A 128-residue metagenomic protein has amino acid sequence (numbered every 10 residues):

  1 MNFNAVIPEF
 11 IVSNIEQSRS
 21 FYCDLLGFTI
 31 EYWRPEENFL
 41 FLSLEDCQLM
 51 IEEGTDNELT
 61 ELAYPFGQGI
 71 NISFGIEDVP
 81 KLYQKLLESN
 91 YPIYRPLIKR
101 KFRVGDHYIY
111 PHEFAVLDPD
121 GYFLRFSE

Functional and structural regions predicted by a protein language model:
M1-Q17, I70-F74, S127-E128: N-terminal beta-strand motif that seeds the catalytic metal site of vicinal oxygen chelate
V6, E36, Q68, Y110: Exposed loop/turn and edge beta-strand positions of beta-sandwich/beta-sheet ligand-binding modules
F10-L49: Core segments of cupin and vicinal oxygen chelate
S13-E16, N71-D120: Vicinal oxygen chelate
E36-E37, D56, R100-K101: Conserved beta-strand edge residues that scaffold enzyme active sites
I51, D56-L62: Short, charge-rich, low-complexity interaction segments located in flexible loops at or near secondary-structure
